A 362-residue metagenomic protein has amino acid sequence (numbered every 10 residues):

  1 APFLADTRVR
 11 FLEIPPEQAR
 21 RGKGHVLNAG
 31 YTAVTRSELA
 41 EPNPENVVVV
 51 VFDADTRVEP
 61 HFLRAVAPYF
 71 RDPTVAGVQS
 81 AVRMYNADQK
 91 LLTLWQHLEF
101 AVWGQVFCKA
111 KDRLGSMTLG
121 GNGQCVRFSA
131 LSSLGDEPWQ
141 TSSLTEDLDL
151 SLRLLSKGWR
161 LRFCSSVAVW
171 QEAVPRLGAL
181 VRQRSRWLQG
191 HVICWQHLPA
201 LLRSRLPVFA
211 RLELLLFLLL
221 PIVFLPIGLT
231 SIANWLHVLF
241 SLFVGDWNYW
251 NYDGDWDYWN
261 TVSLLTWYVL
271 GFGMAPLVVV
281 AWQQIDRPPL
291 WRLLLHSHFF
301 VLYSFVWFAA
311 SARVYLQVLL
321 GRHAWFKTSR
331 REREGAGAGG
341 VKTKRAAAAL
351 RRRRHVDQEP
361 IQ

Functional and structural regions predicted by a protein language model:
L4-P44, H61-L144, S185-Q196: Long helical/loop segments within the catalytic core of UDP-sugar-dependent glycosyltransferases, especially the large
N46, A54, E146: Short acidic donor-binding/metal-coordinating loop in glycosyltransferase active sites
V49: Short aromatic/hydrophobic "clamp" motif used to bind/position activated sugar donors
D53-R57, L154: The conserved acidic donor/metal-binding loop of glycosyltransferases
E99-Q105, V181-L201, G271-V278, R313-Y315: Catalytic core of nucleotide-sugar-dependent glycosyltransferases
S151-V169: Catalytic donor-sugar/metal-binding loop of nucleotide-sugar-dependent glycosyltransferases
S165-A179: Active-site donor/metal-binding and catalytic loop motifs of nucleotide-sugar-dependent glycosylation enzymes
L216-L320: Membrane-embedded multi-pass helical conduit in multi-pass membrane proteins, especially envelope-biosynthetic
